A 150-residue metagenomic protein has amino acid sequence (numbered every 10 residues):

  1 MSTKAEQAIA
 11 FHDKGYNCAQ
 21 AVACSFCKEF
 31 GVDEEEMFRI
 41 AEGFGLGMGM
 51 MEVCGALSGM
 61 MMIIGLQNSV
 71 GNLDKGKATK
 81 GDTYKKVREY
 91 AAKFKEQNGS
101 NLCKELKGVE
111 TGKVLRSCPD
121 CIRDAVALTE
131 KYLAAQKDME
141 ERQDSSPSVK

Functional and structural regions predicted by a protein language model:
M1-E29: Active-site-proximal helix-loop elements at catalytic-domain edges
E6-D13, G43-E52, V109-L115: A short glycine/serine-rich beta->alpha loop
C18, C54, C103: Short cysteine clusters
A23-E42, E96-C103: Acidic-glycine-rich active-site phosphate/pyrophosphate-binding loop
C24-K28, M62-S69, A127-K131: Short glycine/serine- and small hydrophobic-enriched flexible loop segments
E29-R39, L66-K86: Phosphate-handling active-site elements
M48-M62: Conserved phosphate/anionic-ligand binding catalytic regions in large, soluble enzymes, centered on
A78-K150: C-terminal binding/interaction regions
